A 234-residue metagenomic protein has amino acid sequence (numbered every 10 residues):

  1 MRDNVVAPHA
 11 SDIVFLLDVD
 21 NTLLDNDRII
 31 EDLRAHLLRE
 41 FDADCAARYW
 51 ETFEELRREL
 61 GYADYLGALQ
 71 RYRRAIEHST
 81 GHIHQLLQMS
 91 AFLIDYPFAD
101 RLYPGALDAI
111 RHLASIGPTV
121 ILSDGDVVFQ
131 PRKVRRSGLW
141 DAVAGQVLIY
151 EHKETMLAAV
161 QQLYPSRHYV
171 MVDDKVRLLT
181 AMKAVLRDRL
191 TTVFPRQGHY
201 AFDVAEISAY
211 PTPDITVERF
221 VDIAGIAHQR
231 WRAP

Functional and structural regions predicted by a protein language model:
M1-D12, R135-M171, K175-P234: Asp-based, Mg2+/Mn2+-dependent phosphohydrolase catalytic module
R2-E51: Active-site neighborhood of HAD-like aspartate-dependent phosphohydrolases
D18-V19, L122, V172, P195: Short hydrophobic segments within beta-strands
L23, T119, M171: Conserved SAM-binding loop
I29, E40-A43, F53-I94, H112: A metal-dependent, Asp-based hydrolase signature
A91-V120, E154: Short, acidic loop-to-helix structural element flanking the phosphoryl-transfer center in phosphate-processing enzymes
Y103, S123-G125, K175: Helix N-cap/beta->alpha junction signal
L107-V120, D124-L148: Substrate-recognition/cap helix-loop segment adjacent to the acidic, metal-dependent catalytic center of Asp-based
